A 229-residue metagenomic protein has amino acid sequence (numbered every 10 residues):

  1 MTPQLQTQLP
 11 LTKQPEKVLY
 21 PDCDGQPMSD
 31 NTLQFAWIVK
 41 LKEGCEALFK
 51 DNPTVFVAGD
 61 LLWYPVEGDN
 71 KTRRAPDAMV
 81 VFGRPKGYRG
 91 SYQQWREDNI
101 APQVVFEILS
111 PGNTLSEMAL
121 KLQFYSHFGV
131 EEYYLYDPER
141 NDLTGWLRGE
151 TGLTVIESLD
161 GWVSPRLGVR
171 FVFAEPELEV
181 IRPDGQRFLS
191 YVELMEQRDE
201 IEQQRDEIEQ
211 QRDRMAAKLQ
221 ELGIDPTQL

Functional and structural regions predicted by a protein language model:
T2-P27, A47, W63-P76, V81-V104 (+2 more regions): C-terminal interaction segment
N31-G59, V66-R74: Acidic-basic catalytic patches of nuclease active cores, encompassing PD-(D/E)XK and other metal-cofactor nuclease
